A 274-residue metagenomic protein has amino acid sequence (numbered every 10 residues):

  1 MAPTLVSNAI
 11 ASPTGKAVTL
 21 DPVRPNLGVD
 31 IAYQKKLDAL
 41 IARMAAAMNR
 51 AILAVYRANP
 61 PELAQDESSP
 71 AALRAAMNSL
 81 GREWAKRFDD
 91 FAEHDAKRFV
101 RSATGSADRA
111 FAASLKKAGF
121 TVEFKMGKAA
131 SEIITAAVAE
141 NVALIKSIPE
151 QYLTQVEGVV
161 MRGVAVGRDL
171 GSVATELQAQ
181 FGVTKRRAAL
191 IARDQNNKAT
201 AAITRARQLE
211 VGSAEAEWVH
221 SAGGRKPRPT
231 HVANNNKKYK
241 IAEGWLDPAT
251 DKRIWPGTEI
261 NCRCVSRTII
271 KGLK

Functional and structural regions predicted by a protein language model:
M1-G182, I270-K274: N-terminal leader/targeting and assembly helices and adjacent pre-domain segments
G182-K274: Acidic, glycine-rich two-metal-ion catalytic cores of nucleic acid-processing enzymes
